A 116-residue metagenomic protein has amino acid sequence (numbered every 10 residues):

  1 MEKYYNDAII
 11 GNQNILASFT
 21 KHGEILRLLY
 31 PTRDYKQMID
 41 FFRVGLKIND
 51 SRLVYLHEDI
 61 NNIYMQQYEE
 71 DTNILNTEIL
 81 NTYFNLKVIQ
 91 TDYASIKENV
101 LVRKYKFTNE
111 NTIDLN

Functional and structural regions predicted by a protein language model:
M1-N116: Terminal accessory carbohydrate-recognition/targeting modules of carbohydrate-active enzymes
